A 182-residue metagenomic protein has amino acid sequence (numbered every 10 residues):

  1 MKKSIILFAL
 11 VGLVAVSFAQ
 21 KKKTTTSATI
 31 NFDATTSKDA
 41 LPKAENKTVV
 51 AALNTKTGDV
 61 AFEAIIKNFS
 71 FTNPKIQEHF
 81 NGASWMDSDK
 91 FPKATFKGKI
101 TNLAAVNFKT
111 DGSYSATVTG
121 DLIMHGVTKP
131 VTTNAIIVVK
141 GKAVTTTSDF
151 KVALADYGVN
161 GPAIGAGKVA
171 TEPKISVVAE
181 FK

Functional and structural regions predicted by a protein language model:
M1-K23: Bacterial Sec-dependent N-terminal signal peptides
F18-K182: Low-complexity, acidic/polar, glycine-enriched regions of mature
